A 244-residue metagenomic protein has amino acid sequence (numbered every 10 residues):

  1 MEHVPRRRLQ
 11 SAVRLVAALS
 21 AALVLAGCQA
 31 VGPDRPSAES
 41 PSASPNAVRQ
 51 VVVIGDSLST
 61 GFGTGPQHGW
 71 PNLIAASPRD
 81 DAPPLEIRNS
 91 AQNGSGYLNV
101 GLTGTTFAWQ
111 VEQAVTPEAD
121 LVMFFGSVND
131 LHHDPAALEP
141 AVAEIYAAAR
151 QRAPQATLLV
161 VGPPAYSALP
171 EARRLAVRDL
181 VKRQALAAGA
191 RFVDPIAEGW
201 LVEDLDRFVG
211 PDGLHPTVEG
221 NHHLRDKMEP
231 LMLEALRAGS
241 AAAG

Functional and structural regions predicted by a protein language model:
E2-R14, Q29-V31, D226-G244: Conserved catalytic region of serine esterases and O-acyltransferases that act on ester linkages in lipids
V24-G27: C-terminal motif of bacterial Sec signal peptides marking the signal peptidase cleavage site
Q29-N93, E112-Q113: Serine-esterase "nucleophile elbow" of acetyl-processing enzymes
Q50-G55, S59, E86-A91, D120-G126 (+2 more regions): Structural recognition of the beta-strand scaffold that forms the well-ordered cores of secreted hydrolase catalytic
G63, R88-T106, G213: Acidic/histidine-rich helix-loop elements that form or flank divalent-metal/phosphate-binding sites at the catalytic
G104-E139: Oxyanion-hole/transition-state-stabilizing segment in secreted/luminal serine hydrolases and related acyltransferases
F125-N129, A148-D179: Active-site segments of SGNH/GDSL-like serine hydrolases that catalyze O-acetyl group transfer/hydrolysis on lipids
S167-G244: Catalytic His-Asp segment of secreted/periplasmic serine-dependent ester chemistry enzymes
